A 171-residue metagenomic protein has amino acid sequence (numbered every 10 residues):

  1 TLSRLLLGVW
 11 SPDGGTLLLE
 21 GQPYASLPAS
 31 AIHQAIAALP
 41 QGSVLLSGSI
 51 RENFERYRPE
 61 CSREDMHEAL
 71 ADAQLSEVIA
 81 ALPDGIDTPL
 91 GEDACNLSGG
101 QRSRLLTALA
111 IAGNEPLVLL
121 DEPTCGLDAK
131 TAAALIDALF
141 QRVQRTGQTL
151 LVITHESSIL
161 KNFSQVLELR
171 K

Functional and structural regions predicted by a protein language model:
L7: Helix-to-loop junction immediately C-terminal to a conserved catalytic motif
G15-P23, I32: Conserved ABC transporter NBD signature motif
T16-L18, R51-E92, I136-D137, R145: ABC ATPase nucleotide-binding domain helical subdomain, centered on the C-loop/LSGGQ "ABC signature"
T107: Hydrophobic anchor residue at the start of the ABC signature
V118-E122: Catalytic Walker B motif of ABC-type/P-loop ATPase nucleotide-binding domains
A129-T131: Helix N-cap at the start of a conserved alpha-helix in ABC-type nucleotide-binding domains
G147-I153: Conserved H-loop
